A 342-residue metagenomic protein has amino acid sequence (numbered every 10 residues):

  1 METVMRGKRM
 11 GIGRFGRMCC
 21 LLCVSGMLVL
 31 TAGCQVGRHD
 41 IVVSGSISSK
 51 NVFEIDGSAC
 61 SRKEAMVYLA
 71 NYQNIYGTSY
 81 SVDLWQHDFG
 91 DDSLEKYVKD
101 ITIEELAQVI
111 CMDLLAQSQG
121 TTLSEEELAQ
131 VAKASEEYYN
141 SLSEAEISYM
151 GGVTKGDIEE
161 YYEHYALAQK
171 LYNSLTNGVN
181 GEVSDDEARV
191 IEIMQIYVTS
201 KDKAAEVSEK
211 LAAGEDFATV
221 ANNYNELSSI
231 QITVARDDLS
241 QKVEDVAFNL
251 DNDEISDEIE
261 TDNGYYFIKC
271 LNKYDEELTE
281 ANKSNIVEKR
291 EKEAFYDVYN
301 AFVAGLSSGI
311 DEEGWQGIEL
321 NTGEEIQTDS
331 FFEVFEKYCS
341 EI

Functional and structural regions predicted by a protein language model:
V4-C20: Bacterial N-terminal signal peptides that target proteins for export
L30-G33: C-terminal motif of bacterial Sec signal peptides marking the signal peptidase cleavage site
Q35-G37: Bacterial signal peptide processing site
D40-V153: N-terminal targeting/tethering segments
G45-T78, I110-A116, A166-L175, E192-S200 (+5 more regions): FKBP-type peptidyl-prolyl cis-trans isomerase
G90-T121, E137-E182, R189-Y197, K283-A304: Solvent-exposed, amphipathic alpha-helical "stalk/arm" or coiled-coil-like segments used as scaffolds
Y149-Q195, N223, Q241-S284, E325-Q327 (+1 more regions): Proteostasis/folding factors centered on peptidyl-prolyl cis-trans isomerases
V207-V243, N272, E276-A281: Peptidyl-prolyl cis-trans isomerase
